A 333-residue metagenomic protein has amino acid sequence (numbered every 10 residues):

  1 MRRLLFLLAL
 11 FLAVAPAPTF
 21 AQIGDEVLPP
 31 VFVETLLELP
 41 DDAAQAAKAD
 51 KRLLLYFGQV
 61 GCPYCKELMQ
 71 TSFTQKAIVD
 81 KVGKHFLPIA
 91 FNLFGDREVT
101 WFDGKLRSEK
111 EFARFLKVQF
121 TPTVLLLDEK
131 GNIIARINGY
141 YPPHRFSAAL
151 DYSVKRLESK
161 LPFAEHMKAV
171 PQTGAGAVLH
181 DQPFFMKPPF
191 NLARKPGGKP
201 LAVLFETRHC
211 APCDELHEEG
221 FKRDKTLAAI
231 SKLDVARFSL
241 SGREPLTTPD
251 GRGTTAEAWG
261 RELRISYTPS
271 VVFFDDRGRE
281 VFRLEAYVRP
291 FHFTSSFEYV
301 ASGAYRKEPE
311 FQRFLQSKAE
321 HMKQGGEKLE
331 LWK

Functional and structural regions predicted by a protein language model:
M1-L4: Positively charged n-region of N-terminal signal peptides that target proteins for export
L7-A15: Bacterial N-terminal signal peptides
T19-L53, Q59-K76, D80, L93-L201 (+2 more regions): Proteins that catalyze or organize thiol-disulfide redox chemistry and the adjacent proteostasis machinery handling
L87-I89, D234-A236: A fold-wide structural signal in alpha/beta-hydrolase
